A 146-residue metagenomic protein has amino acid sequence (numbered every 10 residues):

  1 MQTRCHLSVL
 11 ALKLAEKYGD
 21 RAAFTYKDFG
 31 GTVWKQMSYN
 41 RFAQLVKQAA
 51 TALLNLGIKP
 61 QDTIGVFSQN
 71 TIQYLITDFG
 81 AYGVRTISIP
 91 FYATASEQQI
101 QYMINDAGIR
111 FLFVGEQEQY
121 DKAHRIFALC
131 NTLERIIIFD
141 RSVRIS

Functional and structural regions predicted by a protein language model:
M1-V9, K27: Flexible, non-catalytic linker and terminal segments flanking ANL/adenylate-forming cores
Q2, M37-R41, V114: Short, surface-exposed alpha-helical recognition segments that flank or form part of ligand/macromolecule-binding
S8, A43-V46, Y120: Hydrophobic face of alpha-helices
A11, T77, A123: Aromatic/hydrophobic pocket-lining residues that form π-stacking "cages" and hydrophobic walls in ligand
A11-M37, V143-R144: AMP-dependent adenylate-forming
F24-F79, S96-Q101: Conserved AMP-binding/adenylate-forming core of the ANL superfamily
N55, G83-S146: Structural core segment of the AMP-binding/adenylate-forming
